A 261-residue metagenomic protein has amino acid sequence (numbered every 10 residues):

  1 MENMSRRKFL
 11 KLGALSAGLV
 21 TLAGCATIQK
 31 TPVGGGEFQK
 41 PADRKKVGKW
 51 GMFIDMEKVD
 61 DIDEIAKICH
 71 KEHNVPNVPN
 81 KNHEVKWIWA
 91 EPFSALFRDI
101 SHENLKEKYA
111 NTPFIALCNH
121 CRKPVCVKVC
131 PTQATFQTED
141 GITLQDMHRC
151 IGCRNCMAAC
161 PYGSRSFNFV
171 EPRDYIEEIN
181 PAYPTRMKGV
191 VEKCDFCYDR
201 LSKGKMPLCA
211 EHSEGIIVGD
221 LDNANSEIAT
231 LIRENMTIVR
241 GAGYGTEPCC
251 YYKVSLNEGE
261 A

Functional and structural regions predicted by a protein language model:
M1-A17: N-terminal secretory signal peptides and thylakoid transit peptides that target proteins across membranes
L12, E72, F93, C121 (+7 more regions): Small disulfide-bonded, cysteine-rich extracellular recognition modules and tandem repeats
A14, G18, H70, N74 (+2 more regions): Hydrophobic/aromatic-lined pockets within catalytic cores
L19-A23: Hydrophobic h-region of N-terminal signal peptides that target proteins for export in Gram-negative bacteria
G24-K67, G243-A261: C-terminal segment of N-terminal export signals and the immediately downstream linker at the start of the mature
I28-P41, E72-A110, F136-R149, S164-V190 (+1 more regions): Non-heme iron-sulfur electron-transfer modules
G51-H73, A110-Q133, L144-G163, R186-H212 (+1 more regions): Cysteine-centered iron-sulfur cluster-binding motifs in ferredoxin-type domains/subunits of redox enzymes
S202-A261: Long, compositionally biased charged/polar accessory segments in the mid-to-C-terminal portions of proteins
